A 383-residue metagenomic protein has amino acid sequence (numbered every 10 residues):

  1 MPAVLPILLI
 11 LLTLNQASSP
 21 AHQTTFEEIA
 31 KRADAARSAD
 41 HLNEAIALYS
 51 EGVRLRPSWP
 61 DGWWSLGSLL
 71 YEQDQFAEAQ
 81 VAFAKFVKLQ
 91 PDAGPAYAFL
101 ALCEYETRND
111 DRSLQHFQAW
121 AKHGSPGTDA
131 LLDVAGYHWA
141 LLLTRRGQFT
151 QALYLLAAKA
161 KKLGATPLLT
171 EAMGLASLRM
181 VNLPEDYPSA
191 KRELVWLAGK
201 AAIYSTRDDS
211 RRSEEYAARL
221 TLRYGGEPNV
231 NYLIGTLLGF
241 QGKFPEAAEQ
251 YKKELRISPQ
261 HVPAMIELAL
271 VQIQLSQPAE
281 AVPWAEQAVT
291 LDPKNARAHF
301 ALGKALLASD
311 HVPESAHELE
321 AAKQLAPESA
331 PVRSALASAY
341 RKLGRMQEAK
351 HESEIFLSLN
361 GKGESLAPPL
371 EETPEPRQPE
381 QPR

Functional and structural regions predicted by a protein language model:
T24-E51, L55, E193-R219, L233-F240: Alpha-helical segment of the N-proximal tetratricopeptide repeat
F26, P60-D61, G94-P95, T128-D129 (+9 more regions): Helix-start (N-cap) detector for alpha-helical repeat units in TPR-like alpha-solenoids, especially tetratricopeptide
S38-A47, E72-K85, T107-A119, R146-L155 (+6 more regions): Structural signature of tandem alpha-helical TPR/SEL1-like repeats, specifically the intra-repeat loop/turn
L55, L89, H123-G127, K162 (+5 more regions): Structural marker of alpha-solenoid helical repeat scaffolds
S65, F99, L131-V134, H138 (+6 more regions): Canonical tetratricopeptide repeat
Q118-H123, Y137-T144, F149-P167, G174 (+1 more regions): TPR/TPR-like (Sel1-like) alpha-helical repeat modules
A165-I203, S338-R383: Terminal, low-structured helical/coil segments at or just beyond the last alpha-helical repeat
